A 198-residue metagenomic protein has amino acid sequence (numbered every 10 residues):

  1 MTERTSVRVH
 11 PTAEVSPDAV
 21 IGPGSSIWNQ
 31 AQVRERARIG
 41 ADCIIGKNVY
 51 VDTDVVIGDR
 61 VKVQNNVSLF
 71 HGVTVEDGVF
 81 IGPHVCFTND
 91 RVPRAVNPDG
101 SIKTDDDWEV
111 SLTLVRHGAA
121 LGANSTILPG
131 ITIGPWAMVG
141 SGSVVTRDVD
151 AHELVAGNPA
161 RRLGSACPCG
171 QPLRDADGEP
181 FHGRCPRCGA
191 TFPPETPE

Functional and structural regions predicted by a protein language model:
M1-R4, T196-E198: Basic/polar N-terminal segments that are highly enriched at the extreme N-terminus, encompassing both cleavable
T2-P11, S16-A19, S26-T132, G164 (+1 more regions): Flexible, glycine/small-residue-enriched loop-and-beta-strand segment within the central core of proteins
P135-M138, V144: Internal alpha/beta core interface subdomains
R147-D148: Loop-to-transmembrane alpha-helix entry segments
A151-N158, A166-G178: Short, intrinsically disordered, charge-biased short linear motifs at domain edges
R162-S165, G183: Cys/His-enriched microdomains
C167, C185-C188: Short cysteine-rich clusters marking metal-coordination/redox-active sites
D175-A176, P193-P197: Short, non-ligating residues that shape and space the ligands of small metal-coordination modules and catalytic
